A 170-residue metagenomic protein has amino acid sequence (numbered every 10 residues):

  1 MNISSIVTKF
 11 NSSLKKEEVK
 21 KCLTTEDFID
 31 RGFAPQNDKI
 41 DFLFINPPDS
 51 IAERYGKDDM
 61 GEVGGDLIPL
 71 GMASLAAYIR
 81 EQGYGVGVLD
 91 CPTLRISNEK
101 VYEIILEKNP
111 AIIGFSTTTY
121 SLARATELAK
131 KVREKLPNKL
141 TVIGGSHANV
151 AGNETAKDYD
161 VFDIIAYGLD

Functional and structural regions predicted by a protein language model:
M1-I40, F44, G85, A111: Radical SAM enzyme core and accessory elements
F33, D38-G64: Short glycine-rich His-centered loop
P48-I51, M60-Q82: Short, compositionally biased "basic patch" segments
G71, L75-D170: Glycine-rich beta-alpha loop elements in corrinoid/cobalamin-binding modules across cobalamin-dependent enzymes
